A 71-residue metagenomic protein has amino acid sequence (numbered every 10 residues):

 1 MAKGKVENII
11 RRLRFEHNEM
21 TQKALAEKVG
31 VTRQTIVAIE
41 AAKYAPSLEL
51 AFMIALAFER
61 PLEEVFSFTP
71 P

Functional and structural regions predicted by a protein language model:
M1-K5: A detector for short, charged/polar N-terminal pre-domain segments
I9-K28: Short basic helix-loop element that most often maps to the first helix and adjoining turn of HTH DNA-binding modules
A24, T35, E64: Residues in the helix-turn-helix
G30-A45: Recognition helix of helix-turn-helix/homeodomain-like DNA-binding domains that insert into the DNA major groove
E49-E64: DNA major-groove recognition helix of helix-turn-helix/homeodomain DNA-binding modules
S67-P71: Short, charged recognition helix plus adjacent turn of helix-turn-helix-like nucleic-acid-binding domains
